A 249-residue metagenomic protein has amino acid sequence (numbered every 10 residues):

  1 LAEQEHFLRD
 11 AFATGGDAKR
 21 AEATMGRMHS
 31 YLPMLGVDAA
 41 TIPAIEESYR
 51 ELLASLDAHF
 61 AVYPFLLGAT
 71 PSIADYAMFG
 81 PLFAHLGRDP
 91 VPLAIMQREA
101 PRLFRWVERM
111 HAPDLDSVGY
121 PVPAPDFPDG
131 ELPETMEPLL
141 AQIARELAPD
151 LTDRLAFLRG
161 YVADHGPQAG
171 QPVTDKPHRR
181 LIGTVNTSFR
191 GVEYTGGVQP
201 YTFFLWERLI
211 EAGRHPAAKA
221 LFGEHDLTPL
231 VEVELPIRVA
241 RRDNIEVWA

Functional and structural regions predicted by a protein language model:
L1-S48: Internal, well-ordered alpha/beta segment that forms a basic, Gly-enriched binding/recognition surface
G36-A40, V62-L67, R88-I95: Inter-helical turn/loop segments and adjacent helix faces that build the functional surface of alpha-helical bundle
P43-R50, L67-T70, Q97-A100, F104: Conserved structured core elements
A44-L53, A61, M78-F83: A conserved active-site cap/scaffold subdomain adjacent to cofactor or substrate pockets
A58-G68, D116, L155-R159, A163 (+1 more regions): Surface-exposed helix-capping loop/turn segments at secondary-structure junctions
L66-L86: GST superfamily/GST-like fold recognition
F79, F83-G183: Active-site/pore-lining binding-face segments in mid-to-C-terminal subdomains
I182-A249: C-terminal non-catalytic accessory extensions
